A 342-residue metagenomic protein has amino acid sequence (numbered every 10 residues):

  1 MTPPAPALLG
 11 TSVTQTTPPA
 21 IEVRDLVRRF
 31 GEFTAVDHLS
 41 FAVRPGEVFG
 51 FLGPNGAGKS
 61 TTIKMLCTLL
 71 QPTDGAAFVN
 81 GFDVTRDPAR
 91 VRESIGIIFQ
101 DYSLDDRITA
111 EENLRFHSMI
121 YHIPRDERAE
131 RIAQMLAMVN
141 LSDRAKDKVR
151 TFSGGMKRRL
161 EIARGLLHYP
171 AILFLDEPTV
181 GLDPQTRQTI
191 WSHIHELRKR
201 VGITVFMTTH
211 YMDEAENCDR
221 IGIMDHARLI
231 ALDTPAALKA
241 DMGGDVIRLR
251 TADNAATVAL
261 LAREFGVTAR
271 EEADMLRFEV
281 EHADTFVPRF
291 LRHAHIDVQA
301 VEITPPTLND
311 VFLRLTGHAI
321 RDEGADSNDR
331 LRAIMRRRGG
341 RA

Functional and structural regions predicted by a protein language model:
R115, M119, D126-R144: Conserved ABC ATPase "signature" region
Y169: Conserved catalytic motifs of ABC-family nucleotide-binding domains
L173-D176: Catalytic Walker B motif of ABC-type/P-loop ATPase nucleotide-binding domains
Q188-V201: Helical segment within the ABC ATPase nucleotide-binding domain
L232-D233: ABC ATPase "signature
G244-A319: Short, charged/small-residue-rich alpha-helical element at the C-terminal edge of ABC transporter nucleotide-binding
